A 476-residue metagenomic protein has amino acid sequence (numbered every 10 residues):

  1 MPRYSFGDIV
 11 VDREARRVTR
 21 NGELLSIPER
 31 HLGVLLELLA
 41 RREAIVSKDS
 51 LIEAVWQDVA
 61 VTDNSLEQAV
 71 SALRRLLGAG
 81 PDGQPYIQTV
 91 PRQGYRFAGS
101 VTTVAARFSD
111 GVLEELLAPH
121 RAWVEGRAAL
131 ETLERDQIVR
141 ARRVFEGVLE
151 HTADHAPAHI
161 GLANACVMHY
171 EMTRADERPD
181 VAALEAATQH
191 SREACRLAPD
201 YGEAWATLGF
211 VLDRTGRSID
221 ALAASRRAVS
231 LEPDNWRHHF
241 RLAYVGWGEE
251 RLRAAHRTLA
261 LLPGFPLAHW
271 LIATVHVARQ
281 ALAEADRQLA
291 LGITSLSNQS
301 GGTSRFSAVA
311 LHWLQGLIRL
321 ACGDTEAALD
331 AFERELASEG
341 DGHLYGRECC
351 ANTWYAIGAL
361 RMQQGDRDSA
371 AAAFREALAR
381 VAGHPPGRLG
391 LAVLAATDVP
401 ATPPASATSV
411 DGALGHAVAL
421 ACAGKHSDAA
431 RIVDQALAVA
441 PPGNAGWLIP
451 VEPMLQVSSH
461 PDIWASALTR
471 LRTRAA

Functional and structural regions predicted by a protein language model:
P2, D12, R17-T19, E23-S26 (+7 more regions): Acidic, proline/glycine-rich low-complexity intrinsically disordered segments
Y4-F6: Short, small/polar residue-rich loop motifs at catalytic or cofactor-binding pockets
F240-Y244, G415, P450-M454: Structural detector for internal amphipathic alpha-helices that build alpha-solenoid repeat scaffolds
A243, T258, R367, L389-A419 (+1 more regions): Structured N-terminal alpha/beta-domain signature that marks small ligand/cofactor-binding or signaling modules
G246-E250, Q280-L282, G365, A395-P400 (+2 more regions): Alpha-helix capping and inter-helical loop/turn segments
G292-T294, R375-A379, P385, A392 (+2 more regions): TPR/TPR-like (Sel1-like) alpha-helical repeat modules
S307-V309, R347-Y355, P385-L389, S409-A421 (+1 more regions): Amphipathic alpha-helical protein-interaction segments enriched in hydrophobic
C422, R431-A476: C-terminal non-catalytic interaction modules
